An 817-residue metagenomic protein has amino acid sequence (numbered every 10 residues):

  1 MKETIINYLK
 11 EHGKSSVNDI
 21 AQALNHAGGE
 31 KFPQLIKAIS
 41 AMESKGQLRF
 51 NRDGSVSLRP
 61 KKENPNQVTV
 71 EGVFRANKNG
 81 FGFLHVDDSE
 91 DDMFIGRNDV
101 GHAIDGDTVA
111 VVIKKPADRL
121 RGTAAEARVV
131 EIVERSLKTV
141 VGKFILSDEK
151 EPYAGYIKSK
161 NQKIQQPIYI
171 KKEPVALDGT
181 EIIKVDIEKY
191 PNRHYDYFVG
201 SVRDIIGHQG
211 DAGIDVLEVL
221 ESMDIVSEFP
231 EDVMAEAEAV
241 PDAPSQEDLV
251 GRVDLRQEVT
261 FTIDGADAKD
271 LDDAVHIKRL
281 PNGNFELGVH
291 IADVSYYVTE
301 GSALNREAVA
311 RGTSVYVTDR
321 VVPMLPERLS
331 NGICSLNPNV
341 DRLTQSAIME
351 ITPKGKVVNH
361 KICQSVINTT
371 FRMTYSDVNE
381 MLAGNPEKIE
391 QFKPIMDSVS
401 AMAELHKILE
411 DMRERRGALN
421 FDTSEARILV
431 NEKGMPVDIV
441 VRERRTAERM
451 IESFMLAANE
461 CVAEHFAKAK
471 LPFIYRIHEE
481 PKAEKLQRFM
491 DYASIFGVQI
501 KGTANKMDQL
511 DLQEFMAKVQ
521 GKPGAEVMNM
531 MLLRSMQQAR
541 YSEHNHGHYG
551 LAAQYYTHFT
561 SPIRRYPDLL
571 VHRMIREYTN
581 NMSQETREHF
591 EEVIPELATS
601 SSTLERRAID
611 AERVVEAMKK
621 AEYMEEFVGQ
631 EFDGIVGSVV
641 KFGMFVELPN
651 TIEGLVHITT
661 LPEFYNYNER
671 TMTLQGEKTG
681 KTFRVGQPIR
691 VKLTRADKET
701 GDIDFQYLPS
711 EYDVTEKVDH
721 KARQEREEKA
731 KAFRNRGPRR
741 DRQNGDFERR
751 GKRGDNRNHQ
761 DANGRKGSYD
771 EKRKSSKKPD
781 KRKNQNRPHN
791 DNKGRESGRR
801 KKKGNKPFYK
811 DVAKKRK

Functional and structural regions predicted by a protein language model:
M1-G288, S295-D341, R372, N379-E380 (+2 more regions): Charge-lined substrate channels and their catalytic hotspots, especially those that engage the 3′ end of RNA
Q47, T108, I182, K356 (+2 more regions): Residue-level marker of beta-strand positions
D88-S89, D148-E149, L280-P281, I351-K356 (+1 more regions): Short acidic-glycine loop/turn motifs at beta-strand connectors
S89-G96, Q166-I168, G213-V219, N284 (+3 more regions): Single-stranded RNA-binding regions, centering on S1/OB-family and related RNA-binding modules
D186, L255-T262, A266-N284, M402-R416 (+3 more regions): Phosphate-interacting basic helix/loop segments used at nucleotide- and nucleic-acid interfaces
K278-P281, H290, E300-S302, P436-R444 (+1 more regions): Catalytic palm subdomain of template-directed nucleic-acid polymerases, centered on the conserved carboxylate motif
V321-E380, A401, L533, H546 (+1 more regions): Covalent nucleotidyltransferase
E350, I362, Y375-L648, L655 (+3 more regions): Append "with occasional cross-activation on large, charged helical scaffolds in nucleic-acid assemblies
